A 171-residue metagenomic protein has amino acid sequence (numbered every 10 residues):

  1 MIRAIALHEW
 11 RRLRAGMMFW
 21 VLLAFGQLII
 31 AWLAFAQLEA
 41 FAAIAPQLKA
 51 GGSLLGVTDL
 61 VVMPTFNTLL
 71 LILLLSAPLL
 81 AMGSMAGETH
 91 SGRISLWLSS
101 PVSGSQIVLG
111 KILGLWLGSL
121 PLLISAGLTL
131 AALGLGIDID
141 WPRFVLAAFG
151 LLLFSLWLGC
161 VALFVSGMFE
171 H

Functional and structural regions predicted by a protein language model:
I2-R14: A short amphipathic helical element positioned immediately N-terminal to and/or at the very start of a transmembrane
R14, M18, L73, A77 (+1 more regions): Selective transmembrane-helix segments that form parts of the transport pathway or gating/packing helices in multipass
A15-I44, T68-A77: Hydrophobic alpha-helical transmembrane segments of multi-pass membrane transport/permease proteins
F25, V61-G87, L122: Long, hydrophobic alpha-helical segments
I44-L60: Perimembrane loop-to-helix junctions flanking transmembrane segments
P78-L98, I112: Transmembrane helix boundary and interhelical loop/hinge segments in multi-pass membrane proteins
L128-L151: Membrane-interfacial helix-loop-helix connectors in multipass membrane proteins
L146-H171: Hydrophobic alpha-helical transmembrane segments of polytopic membrane proteins
